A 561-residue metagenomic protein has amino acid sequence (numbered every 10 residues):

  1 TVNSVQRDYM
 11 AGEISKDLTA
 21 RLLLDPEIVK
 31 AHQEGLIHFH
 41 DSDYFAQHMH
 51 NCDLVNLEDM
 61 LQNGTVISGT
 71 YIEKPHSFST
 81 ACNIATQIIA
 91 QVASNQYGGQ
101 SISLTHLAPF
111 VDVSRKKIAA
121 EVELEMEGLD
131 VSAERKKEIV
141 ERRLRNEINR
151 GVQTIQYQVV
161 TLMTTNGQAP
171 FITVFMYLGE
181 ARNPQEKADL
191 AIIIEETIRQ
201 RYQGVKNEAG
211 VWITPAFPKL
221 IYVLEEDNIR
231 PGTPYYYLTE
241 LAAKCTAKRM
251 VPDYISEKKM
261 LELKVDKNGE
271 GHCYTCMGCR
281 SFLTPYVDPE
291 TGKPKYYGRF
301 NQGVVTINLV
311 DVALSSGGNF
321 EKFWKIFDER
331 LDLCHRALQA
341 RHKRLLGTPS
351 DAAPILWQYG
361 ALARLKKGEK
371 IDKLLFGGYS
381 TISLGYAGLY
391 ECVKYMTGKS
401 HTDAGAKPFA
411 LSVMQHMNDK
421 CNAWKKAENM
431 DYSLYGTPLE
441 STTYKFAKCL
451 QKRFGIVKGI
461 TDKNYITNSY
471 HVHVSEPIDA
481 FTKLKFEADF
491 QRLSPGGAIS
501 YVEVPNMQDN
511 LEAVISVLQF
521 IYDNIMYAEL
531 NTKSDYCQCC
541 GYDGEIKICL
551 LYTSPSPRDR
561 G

Functional and structural regions predicted by a protein language model:
T1-L124, G128, G167, L439-Y444 (+1 more regions): Catalytic alpha/beta core of large soluble enzyme barrels
S101-F110, E121, E138, R142-N146 (+4 more regions): Conserved alpha/beta enzyme-core scaffolds, especially Rossmann-like or related mixed alpha/beta domains that build
L162-P170, G204-P215, L338-W357, A404 (+2 more regions): Flexible, glycine/charged-enriched surface loops at secondary-structure junctions
F175-G179, A216-D227, G347-K366, M430-K445 (+1 more regions): A glycine-rich phosphate-binding loop feature that marks nucleotide/adenosyl-phosphate handling sites
G179-K248: Extended, regular secondary-structure scaffolds
Q185-R201, T402-C421: Short secondary-structure subsegments characteristic of cysteine-rich extracellular domains
K248-A387, E391-Y395, V504-N506, V514-Q538: Structured mid-domain segments that build the active-site/substrate or prosthetic-cofactor binding neighborhood
Y552-D559: Conserved small/polar residues in nucleotide/adenosyl-binding loops
